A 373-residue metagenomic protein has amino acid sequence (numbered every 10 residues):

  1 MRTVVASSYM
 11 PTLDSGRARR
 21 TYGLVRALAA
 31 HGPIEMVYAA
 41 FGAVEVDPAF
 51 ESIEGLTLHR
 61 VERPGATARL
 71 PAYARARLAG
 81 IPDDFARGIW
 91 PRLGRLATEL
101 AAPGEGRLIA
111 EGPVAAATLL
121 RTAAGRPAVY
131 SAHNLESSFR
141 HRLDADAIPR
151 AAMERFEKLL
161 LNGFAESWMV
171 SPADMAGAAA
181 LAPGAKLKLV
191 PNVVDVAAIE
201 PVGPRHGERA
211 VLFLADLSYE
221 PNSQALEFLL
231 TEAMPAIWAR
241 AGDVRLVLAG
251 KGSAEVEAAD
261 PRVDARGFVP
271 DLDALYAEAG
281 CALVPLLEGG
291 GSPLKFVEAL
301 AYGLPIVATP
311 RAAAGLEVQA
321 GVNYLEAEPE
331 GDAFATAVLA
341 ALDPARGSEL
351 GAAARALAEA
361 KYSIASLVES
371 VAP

Functional and structural regions predicted by a protein language model:
R20, V194-A198, R205-D273, A277: Conserved catalytic-core segment of nucleotide-activated headgroup transferases in glycan assembly
G23-L24, R95-T98, E136, A147-S167: Membrane-proximal helix-turn-helix segments that form the acceptor-binding/catalytic region of lipid-linked
G65-R87, R126-K158, D216: Acceptor-binding helix/loop patch of EC 2.4 sugar-transfer enzymes, predominantly nucleotide-sugar-dependent
A165, A274-G291, L304-P305: Acidic donor-binding loop of glycosyltransferase active sites
A173, V190-V193: Carbohydrate-associated surface elements
K295-E298, P305-T309: Short hydrophobic beta-strand element within catalytic cores of glycosyltransferases and related nucleotide-activated
Y324-G331, A340-A345: Conserved acidic donor-binding segment of nucleotide-sugar-dependent glycosyltransferases
P329, A345-P373: A charged, aromatic-enriched C-terminal amphipathic alpha-helix characteristic of glycosyltransferases across folds
